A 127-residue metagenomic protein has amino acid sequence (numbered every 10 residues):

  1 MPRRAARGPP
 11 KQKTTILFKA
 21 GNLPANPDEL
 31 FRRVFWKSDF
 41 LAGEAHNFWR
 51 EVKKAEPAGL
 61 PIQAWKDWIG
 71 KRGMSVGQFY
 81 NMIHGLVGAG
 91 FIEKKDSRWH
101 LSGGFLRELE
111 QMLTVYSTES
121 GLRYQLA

Functional and structural regions predicted by a protein language model:
M1-K19: General nucleic-acid-binding
T15-E51: Short alpha-helical segments that sit at the start of domains
V52-E56: Short helix-to-turn junction characteristic of helix-turn-helix DNA-binding domains, especially the helix
P57-G70: Short acidic, hydrophobic short linear motifs in intrinsically disordered regions
G73-G88: Short amphipathic alpha-helical interaction segments
V87-R98: A short, conserved structural fragment
R98-E108: Basic, amphipathic "hinge/linker" alpha-helix immediately C-terminal to the N-terminal HTH DNA-binding motif
L106-A127: Short, amphipathic alpha-helical interaction segments positioned at domain boundaries
